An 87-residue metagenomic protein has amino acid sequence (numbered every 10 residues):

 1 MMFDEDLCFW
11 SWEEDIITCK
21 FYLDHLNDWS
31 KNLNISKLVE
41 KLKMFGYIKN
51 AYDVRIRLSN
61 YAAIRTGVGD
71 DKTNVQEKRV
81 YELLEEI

Functional and structural regions predicted by a protein language model:
M1-I87: Intrinsically disordered, charged low-complexity linkers and terminal tails that flank or connect structured domains
